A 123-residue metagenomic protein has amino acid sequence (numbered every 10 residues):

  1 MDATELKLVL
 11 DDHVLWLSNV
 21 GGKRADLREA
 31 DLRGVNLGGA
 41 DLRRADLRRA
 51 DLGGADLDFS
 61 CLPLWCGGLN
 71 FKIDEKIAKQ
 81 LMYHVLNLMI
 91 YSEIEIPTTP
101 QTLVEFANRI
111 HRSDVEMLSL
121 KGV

Functional and structural regions predicted by a protein language model:
M1-R33, G38, R43-R44, R48-V123: Intrinsic low-complexity/IDR segments
